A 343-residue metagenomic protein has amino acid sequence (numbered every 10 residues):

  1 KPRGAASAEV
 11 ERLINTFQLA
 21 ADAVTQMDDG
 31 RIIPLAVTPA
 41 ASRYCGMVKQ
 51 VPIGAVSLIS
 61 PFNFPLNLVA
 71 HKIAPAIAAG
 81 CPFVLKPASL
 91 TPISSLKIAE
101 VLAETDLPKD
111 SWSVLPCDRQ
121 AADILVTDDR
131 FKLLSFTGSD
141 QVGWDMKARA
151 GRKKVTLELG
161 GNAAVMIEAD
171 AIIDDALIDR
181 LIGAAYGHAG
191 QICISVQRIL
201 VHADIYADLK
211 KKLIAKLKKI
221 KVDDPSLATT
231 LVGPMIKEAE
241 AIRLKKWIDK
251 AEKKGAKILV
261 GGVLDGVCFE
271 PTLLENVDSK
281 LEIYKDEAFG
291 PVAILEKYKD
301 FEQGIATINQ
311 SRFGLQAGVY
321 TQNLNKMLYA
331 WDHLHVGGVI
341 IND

Functional and structural regions predicted by a protein language model:
K1-Y44: N-terminal Rossmann-like NAD(P)+-binding subdomain of aldehyde/semialdehyde dehydrogenases
G4-N15, R119, T230, P234 (+3 more regions): An alpha-helix initiation/capping motif
F17, S95-I98, L125, M146 (+4 more regions): Hydrophobic packing residues within well-ordered alpha-helices of enzyme cores
D28-A176, A207, Y298: Rossmann-like NAD(P) dinucleotide-binding subdomain of oxidoreductase/dehydrogenase enzymes
L107, F131, M166, K221 (+3 more regions): Conserved C-terminal structural/oligomerization subdomain of aldehyde/semialdehyde dehydrogenase
K109, D128, L159-G161, I192-I194 (+3 more regions): Short glycine-enriched loop/turn motifs at secondary-structure junctions
Q141-D278, E302, A306-T307, I341: ALDH superfamily catalytic-core signature
